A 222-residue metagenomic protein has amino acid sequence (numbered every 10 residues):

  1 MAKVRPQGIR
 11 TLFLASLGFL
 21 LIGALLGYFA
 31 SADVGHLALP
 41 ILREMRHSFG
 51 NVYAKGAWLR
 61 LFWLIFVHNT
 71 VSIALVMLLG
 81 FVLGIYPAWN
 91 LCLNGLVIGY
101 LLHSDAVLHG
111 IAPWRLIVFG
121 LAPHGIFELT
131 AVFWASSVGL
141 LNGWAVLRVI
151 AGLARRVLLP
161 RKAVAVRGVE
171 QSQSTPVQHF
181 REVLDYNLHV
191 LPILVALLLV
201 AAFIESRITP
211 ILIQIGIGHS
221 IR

Functional and structural regions predicted by a protein language model:
A2-A38: N-terminal signal-anchor transmembrane alpha helix
L12-S16, R60-H68, P87-G99, A112 (+7 more regions): Alpha-helical transmembrane segments of multi-pass membrane proteins, especially transporters and channels
G27-F49, C92-L93, L212-I215: Interfacial/capping segments of alpha-helical transmembrane domains
Y28, A32, G80-S104, L129: Transmembrane alpha-helix/helix-exit interface in multi-pass inner-membrane proteins
H36-Y53, V97-G120: Membrane-interface interhelical connector segments
G50-L78: Interfacial helix-start motif at the membrane-water boundary
I111-V195, V200: Hydrophobic alpha-helical transmembrane segments and adjacent short intramembrane/lumenal linkers of inner/organellar
A201-R222: Juxtamembrane boundary at the C-terminal end of a transmembrane helix
